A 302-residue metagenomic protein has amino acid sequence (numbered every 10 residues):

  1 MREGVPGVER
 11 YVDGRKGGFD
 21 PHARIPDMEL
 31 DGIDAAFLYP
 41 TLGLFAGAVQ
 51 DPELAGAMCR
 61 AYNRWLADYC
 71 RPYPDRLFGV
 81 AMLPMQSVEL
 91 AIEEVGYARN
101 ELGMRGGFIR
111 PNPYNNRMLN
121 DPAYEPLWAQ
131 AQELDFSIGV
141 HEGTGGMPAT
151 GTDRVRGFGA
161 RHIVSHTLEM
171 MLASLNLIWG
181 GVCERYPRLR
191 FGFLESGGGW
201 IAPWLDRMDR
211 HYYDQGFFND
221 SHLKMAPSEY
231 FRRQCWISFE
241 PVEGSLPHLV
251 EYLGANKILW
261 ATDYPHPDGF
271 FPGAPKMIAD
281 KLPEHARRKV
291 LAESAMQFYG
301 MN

Functional and structural regions predicted by a protein language model:
M1-A35, R64-P72, E93-Y97, G180-G181 (+6 more regions): Mid-to-C-terminal alpha-helical segments outside catalytic/metal-binding sites
P6-G7, V12-D13, A55, L83-P84 (+2 more regions): A generic structural signal for short
G7-G14, P26-E29, I33-Q50, R76-P84 (+1 more regions): Divalent metal-dependent hydrolysis catalytic cores, especially in the metallo-beta-lactamase
G43-F45, P113-Y114, A274: A short, flexible beta-alpha/helix-coil linker loop
D51-A55, P275-M277: Short glycine-enriched, charge-decorated loop/helix-capping segments at active-site entrances that position
A55, C59-Y62, N120-P126: Charged helix-capping and loop-helix junction motifs
C70-F78, L83, E89, E93-K257: Catalytic pocket-lining loop regions of alpha/beta-barrel enzymes, especially the amidohydrolase/enolase/GH5 lineages
S87-V88, P267: Alpha-helix N-cap/loop-to-helix initiation residues
